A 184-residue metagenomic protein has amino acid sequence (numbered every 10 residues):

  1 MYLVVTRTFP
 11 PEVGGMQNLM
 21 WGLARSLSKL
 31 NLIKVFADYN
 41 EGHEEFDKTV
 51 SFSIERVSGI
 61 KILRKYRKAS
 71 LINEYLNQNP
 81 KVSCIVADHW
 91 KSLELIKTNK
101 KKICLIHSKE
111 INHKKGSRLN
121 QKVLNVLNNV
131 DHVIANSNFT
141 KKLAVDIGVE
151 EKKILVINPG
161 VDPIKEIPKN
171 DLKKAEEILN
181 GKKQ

Functional and structural regions predicted by a protein language model:
M1, G181-Q184: Charged active-site motifs of nucleotide-sugar-dependent glycosyltransferases
T6-V13, L19-R64: N-terminal strand-loop element at the rim of the active site of nucleotide-sugar-dependent glycosyltransferases
E12, S92-E94, K102-R118, N129-H132: A short, histidine- and acid-enriched strand-loop-helix "catalytic/donor-clamping" loop that lines the nucleotide-sugar
Y39, F139, G160: Carbohydrate-associated surface elements
S70-K81: Short, well-structured alpha-helical segments in soluble
I85-V86, N129-S137: A short beta-strand/loop micro-motif in the catalytic core of glycosyltransferases that engages the nucleotide-sugar
V86-S92: Short His-centered aromatic/hydrophobic patch
I167-K182: A short helix/loop element that forms part of the nucleotide-sugar donor recognition site in Leloir-type
